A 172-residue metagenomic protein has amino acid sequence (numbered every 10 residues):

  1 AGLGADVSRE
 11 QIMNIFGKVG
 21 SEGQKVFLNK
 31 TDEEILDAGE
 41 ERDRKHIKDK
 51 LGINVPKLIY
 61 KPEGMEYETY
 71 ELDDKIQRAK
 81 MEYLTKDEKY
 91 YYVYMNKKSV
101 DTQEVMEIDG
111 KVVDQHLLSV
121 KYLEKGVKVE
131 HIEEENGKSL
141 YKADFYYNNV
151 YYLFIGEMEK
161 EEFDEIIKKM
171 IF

Functional and structural regions predicted by a protein language model:
A1-E22: Membrane-interface helical sensory segment of bacterial ECF anti-sigma factor regulators
G2, D37, E41, G156-K160: Generic detection of long, well-ordered alpha-helical segments
Q11, H46, E162-E165: Exposed alpha-helical structural elements
I15, A38, K50, I166-K169: Residues that form generic nucleotide/phosphate-binding pockets
G17, S21, D49-P56, F172: Generic surface-pattern signal
V26-D144: Short, solvent-exposed recognition patches
N148-F172: Surface-exposed amphipathic alpha-helical segments
